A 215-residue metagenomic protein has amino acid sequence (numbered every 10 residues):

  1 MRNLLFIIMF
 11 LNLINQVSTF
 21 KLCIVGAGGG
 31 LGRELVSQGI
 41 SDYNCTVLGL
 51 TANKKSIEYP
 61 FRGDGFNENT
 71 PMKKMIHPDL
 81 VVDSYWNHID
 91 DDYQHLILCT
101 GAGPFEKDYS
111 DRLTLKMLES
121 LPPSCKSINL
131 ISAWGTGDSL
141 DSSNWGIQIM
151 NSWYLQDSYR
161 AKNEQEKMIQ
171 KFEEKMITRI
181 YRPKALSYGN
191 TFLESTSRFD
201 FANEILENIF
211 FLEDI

Functional and structural regions predicted by a protein language model:
F20-N44: N-terminal Rossmann NAD(P)H-binding glycine-rich loop of SDR-like oxidoreductase domains
L48-N53, L115-S158, K171, R179: Conserved Rossmann-fold NAD(P)-dependent oxidoreductase catalytic core, especially the SDR/UDP-sugar
P71-Y93: Conserved Rossmann-fold cofactor-binding substructure of NAD(P)-dependent oxidoreductases
Q94-L130, E164: NAD(P)-cofactor binding segment of oxidoreductase domains
K107-D111, N144, N151-E164, S195-F199: Short-chain dehydrogenase/reductase
E166-G189: Conserved beta-loop-beta element that borders a ligand/cofactor-binding pocket
S197-I215: Alpha-helical substrate-binding/gating segment
